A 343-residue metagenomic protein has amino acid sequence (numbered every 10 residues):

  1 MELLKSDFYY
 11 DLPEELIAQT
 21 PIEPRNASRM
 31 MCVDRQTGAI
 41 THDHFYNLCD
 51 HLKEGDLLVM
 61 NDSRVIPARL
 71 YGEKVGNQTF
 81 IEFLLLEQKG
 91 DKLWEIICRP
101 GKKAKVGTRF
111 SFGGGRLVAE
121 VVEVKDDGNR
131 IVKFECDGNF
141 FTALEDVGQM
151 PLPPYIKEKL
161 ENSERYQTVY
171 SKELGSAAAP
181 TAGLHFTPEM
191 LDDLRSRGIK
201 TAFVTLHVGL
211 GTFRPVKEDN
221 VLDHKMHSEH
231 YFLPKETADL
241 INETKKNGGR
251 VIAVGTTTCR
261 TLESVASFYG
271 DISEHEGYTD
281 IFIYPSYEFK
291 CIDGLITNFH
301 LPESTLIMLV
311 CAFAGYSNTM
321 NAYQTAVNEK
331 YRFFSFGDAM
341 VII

Functional and structural regions predicted by a protein language model:
M1-I343: Surface-exposed, charge/polar-rich loops and edge strands
